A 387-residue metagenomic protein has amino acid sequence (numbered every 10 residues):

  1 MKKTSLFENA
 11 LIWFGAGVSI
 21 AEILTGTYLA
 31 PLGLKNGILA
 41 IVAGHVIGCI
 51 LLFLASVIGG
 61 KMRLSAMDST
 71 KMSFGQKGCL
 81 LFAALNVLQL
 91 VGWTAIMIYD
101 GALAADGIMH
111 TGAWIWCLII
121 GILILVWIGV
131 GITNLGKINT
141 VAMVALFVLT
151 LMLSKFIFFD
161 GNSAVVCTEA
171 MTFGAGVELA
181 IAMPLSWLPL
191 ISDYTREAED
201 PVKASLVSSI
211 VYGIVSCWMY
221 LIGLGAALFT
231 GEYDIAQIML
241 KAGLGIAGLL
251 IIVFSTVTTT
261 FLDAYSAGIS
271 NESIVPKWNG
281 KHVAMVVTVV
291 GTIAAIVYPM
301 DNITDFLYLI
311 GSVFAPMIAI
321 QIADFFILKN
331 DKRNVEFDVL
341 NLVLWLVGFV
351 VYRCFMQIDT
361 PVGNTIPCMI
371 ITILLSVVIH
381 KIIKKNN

Functional and structural regions predicted by a protein language model:
M1-N36, N134, T172-V177, P189 (+2 more regions): Membrane-interface "cap" regions at the ends of multi-pass membrane proteins
K3, T168, A319-N387: C-terminal membrane-solvent junction of multi-pass transporters and transport-like membrane proteins
I12-A16, F82-V87, I108-V130, M143-S154 (+3 more regions): Transmembrane alpha-helical segments of multi-pass small-molecule transport proteins
T27-P31, V57, I96, D100-I108 (+5 more regions): Membrane-water interface regions at transmembrane-helix termini and the short interhelical loops of multi-pass membrane
T27-V57, G78-L80, Y212, P367 (+1 more regions): Extracellular loop-to-transmembrane helix junctions
V42-F74, L81-V87, H380-K384: Juxtamembrane transmembrane-helix boundary signature
C79-T111, V257-S273, P316: Hydrophobic transmembrane alpha-helices that form the core helical bundles of multi-pass secondary transporters
I115-I157, C167-T168, S205-Y212, L307-A319 (+1 more regions): Membrane-interface loop-to-helix entry segments
